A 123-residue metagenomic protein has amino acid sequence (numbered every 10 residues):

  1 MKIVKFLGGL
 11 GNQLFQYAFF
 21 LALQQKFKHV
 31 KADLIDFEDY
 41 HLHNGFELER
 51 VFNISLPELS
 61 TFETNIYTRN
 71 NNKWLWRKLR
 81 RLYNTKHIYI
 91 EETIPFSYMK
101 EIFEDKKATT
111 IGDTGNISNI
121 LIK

Functional and structural regions predicted by a protein language model:
M1-L10, L14-F15, A22-R80: Lumenal/extracellular "mature" regions of secretory-pathway glycan-modifying transferases
F15-A18, I122: Residue-level recognition of conserved structural "scaffold" positions that shape functional pockets and channels
G45-K123: Secretory-pathway luminal glycosyltransferase catalytic domains
